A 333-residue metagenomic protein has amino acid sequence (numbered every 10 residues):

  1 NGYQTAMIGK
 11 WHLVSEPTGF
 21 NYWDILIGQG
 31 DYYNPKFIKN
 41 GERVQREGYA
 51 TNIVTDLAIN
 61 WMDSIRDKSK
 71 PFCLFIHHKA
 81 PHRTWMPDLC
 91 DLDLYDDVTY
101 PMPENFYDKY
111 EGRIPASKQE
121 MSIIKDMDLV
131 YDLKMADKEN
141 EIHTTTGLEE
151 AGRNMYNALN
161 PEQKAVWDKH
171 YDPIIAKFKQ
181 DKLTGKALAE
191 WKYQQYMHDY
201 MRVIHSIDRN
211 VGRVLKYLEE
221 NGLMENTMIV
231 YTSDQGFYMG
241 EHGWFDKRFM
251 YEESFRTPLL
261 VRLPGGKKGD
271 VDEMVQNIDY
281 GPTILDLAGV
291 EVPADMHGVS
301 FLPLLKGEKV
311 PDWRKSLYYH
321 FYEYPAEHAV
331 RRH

Functional and structural regions predicted by a protein language model:
N1-T55, W61-S69, H78, H82-D96 (+4 more regions): Catalytic-site neighborhoods of secreted/periplasmic enzymes that process anionic sulfate/phosphate groups
T5, T51, T55, T227 (+2 more regions): Ser/Thr-centric signal marking residues that sit in or immediately flank functional binding/regulatory motifs
I8, T232, N277: Generic enzyme active-site microenvironment
W11-V14, T232, G298-V299: Conserved beta-strand edge residues that scaffold enzyme active sites
G19-Y22, P71, T84, Q235-E241 (+4 more regions): C-terminal cap/loop subdomain of S1 sulfatases and analogous C-terminal strand-loop tails that border
G30-R46, D63-K70, F75-N226, V230-M274 (+1 more regions): Active-site-proximal cap/lid insertion segments
T51, T55, I204-V211, N277-G281: Short alpha-helical patches at coil-to-helix transitions and adjacent helical residues in well-structured domains
L57-N60, R213, D279, S300: Alpha-helical elements of Rossmann-like donor-binding domains used by nucleotide-donor carbohydrate transfer enzymes
